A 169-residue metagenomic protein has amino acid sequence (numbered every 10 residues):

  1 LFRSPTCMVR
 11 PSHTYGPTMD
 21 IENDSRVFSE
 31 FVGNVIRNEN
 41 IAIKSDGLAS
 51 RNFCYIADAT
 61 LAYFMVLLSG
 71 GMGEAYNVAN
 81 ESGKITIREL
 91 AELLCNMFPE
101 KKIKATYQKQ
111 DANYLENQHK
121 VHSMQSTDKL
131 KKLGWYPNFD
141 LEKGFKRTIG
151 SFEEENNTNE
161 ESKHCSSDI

Functional and structural regions predicted by a protein language model:
F2-P17: Conserved beta-loop-beta element that borders a ligand/cofactor-binding pocket
P17-M19, K129: Short beta-loop-alpha junction of Rossmann-like oxidoreductase domains
M19-D20, I41: Activation segment of protein kinase catalytic domains
D24, F28-S29: Amphipathic alpha-helical segments in well-structured domains
E30-I36: Activation segment of eukaryotic-like protein kinases
I36-I169: C-terminal substrate-binding subdomain of Rossmann-fold SDR/epimerase-dehydratase oxidoreductases
